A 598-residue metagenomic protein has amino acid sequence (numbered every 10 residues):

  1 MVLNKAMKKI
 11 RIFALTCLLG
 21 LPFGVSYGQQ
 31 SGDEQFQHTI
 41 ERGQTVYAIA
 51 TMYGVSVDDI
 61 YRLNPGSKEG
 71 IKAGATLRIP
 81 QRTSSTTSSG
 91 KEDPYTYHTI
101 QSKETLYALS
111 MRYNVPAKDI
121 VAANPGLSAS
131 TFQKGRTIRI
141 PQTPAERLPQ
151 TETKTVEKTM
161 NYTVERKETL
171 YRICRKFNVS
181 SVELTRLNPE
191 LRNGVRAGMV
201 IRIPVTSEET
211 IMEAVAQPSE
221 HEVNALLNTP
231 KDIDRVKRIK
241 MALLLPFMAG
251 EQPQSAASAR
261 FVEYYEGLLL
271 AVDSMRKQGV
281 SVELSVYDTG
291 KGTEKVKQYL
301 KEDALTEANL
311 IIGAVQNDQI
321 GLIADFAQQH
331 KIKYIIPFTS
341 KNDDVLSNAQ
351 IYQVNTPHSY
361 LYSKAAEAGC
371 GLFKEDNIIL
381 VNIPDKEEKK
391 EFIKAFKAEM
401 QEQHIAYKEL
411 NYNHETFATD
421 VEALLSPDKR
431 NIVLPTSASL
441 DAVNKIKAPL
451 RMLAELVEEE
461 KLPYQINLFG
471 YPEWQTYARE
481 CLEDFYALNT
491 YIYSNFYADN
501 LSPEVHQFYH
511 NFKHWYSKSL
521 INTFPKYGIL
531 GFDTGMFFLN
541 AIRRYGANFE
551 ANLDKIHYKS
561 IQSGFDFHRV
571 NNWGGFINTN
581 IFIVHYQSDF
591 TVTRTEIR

Functional and structural regions predicted by a protein language model:
M1-Q37, T593-R598: Bacterial Sec-dependent N-terminal signal peptides
V2, Q29-G54, S84-N114, Q150-N178: Primarily a LysM-type cell-wall glycan-binding module
F36-Q37, R42, V46-P94, F132-Q133 (+2 more regions): N-terminal, post-signal-peptide region of Sec/Tat-exported proteins
I49, L63, L109, A123-N124 (+3 more regions): A structural feature that tracks compact, well-ordered secondary-structure segments with a strong bias toward
D58-P65, K118-L127, V182-P189, L450-A454: N-terminal post-signal-peptidase region of extra-cytosolic proteins
E146-N178, V182-R598: Extracytosolic ligand-binding ectodomains
